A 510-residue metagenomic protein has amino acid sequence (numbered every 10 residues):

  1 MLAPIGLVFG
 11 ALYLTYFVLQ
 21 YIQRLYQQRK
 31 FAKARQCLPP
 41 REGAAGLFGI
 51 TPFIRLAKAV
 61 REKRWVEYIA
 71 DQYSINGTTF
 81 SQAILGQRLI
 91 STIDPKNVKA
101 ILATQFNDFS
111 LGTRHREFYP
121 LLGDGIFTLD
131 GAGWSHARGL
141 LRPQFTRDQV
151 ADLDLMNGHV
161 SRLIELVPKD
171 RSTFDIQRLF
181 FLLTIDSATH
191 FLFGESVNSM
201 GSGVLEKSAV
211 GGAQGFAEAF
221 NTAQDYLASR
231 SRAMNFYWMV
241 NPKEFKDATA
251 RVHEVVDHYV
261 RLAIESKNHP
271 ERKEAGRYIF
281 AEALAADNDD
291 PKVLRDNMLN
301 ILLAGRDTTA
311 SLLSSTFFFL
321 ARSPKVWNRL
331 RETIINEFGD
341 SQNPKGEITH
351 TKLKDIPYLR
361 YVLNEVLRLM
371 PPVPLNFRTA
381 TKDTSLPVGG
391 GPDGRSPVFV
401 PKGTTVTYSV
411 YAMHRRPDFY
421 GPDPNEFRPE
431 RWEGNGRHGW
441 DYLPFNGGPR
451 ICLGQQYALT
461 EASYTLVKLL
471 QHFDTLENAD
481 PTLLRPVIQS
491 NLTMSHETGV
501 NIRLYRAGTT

Functional and structural regions predicted by a protein language model:
L2-H136, R147-L166, L182-L183, K243 (+5 more regions): N-terminal membrane-proximal hinge/A-helix region immediately C-terminal to the signal-anchor transmembrane segment
R55-Y73, K345-G394: Conserved cytochrome P450 K-helix E-x-x-R motif and the immediately C-terminal K′/meander segment
L111-R116, V150-L313, R329, H350: Cytochrome P450 heme-thiolate monooxygenase catalytic core
K169, P324-V326, H438, Q455-M494: Cytochrome P450 heme-binding "Cys pocket" and the immediately downstream C-terminal segment
T308-A321, T465: Short, small-residue alpha-helix embedded
M370-L375, G394, K402, Y408-N435: Conserved cytochrome P450 K-helix/beta-meander segment immediately N-terminal to the heme-binding cysteine loop
T493-T510: C-terminal helix/juxtamembrane-tail motif
